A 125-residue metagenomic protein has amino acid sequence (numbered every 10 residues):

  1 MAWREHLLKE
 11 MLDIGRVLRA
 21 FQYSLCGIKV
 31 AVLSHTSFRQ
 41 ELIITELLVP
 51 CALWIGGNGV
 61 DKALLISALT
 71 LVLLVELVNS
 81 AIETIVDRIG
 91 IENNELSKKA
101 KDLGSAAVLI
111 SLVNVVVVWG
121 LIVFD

Functional and structural regions predicted by a protein language model:
A2-A81, I89, N93-E95, K101 (+1 more regions): Hydrophobic alpha-helical transmembrane segments
